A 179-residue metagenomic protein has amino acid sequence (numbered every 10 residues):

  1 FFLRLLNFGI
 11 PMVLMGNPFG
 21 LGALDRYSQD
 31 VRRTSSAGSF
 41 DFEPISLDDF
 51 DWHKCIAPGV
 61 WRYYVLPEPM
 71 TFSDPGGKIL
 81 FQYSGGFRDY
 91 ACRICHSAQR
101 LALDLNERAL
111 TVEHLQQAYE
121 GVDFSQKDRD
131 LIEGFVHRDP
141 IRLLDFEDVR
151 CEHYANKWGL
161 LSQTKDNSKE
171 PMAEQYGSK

Functional and structural regions predicted by a protein language model:
F1-T71, P75: The catalytic "switch" region of P-loop NTPases
D49-K179: C-terminal alpha-helical "lid" subdomain
